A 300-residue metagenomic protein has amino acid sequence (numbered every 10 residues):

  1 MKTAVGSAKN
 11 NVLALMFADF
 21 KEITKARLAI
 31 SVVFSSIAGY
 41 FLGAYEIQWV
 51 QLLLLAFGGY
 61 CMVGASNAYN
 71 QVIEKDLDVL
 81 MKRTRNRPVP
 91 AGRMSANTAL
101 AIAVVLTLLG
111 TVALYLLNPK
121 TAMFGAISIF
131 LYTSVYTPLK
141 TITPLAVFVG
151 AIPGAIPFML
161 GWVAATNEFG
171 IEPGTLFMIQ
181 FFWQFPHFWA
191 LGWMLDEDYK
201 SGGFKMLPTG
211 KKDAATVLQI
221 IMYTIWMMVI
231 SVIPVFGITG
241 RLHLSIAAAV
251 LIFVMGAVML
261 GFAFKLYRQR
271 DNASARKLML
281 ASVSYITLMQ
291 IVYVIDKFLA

Functional and structural regions predicted by a protein language model:
K2-L15, I73-M94, W189-T216: Cytosolic, membrane-interface loops and tails of multi-pass inner-membrane proteins
F34-I37, R87-P90, V149-A165, A214-A215 (+1 more regions): Small-residue-rich segments of transmembrane alpha-helices in multi-pass membrane proteins, especially helix faces
F34-K75, R83, T107, T111 (+2 more regions): Membrane-embedded alpha-helical segments that form the functional core of polytopic membrane enzymes, especially those
C61-Y69, L131-P138, I179-D196, M228 (+1 more regions): Transmembrane alpha-helical segments that form the membrane-embedded catalytic/substrate-channel core of multi-pass
R83-T121, D213-F236: Multi-pass membrane catalytic core of lipid/isoprenoid biosynthesis enzymes
S95, L260-L288: Interfacial loop-to-transmembrane junctions
A96-A164: Intramembrane alpha-helical segments
M159-F169, W226-F236, Y285-A300: Hydrophobic alpha-helical transmembrane segments in multi-pass integral membrane proteins
